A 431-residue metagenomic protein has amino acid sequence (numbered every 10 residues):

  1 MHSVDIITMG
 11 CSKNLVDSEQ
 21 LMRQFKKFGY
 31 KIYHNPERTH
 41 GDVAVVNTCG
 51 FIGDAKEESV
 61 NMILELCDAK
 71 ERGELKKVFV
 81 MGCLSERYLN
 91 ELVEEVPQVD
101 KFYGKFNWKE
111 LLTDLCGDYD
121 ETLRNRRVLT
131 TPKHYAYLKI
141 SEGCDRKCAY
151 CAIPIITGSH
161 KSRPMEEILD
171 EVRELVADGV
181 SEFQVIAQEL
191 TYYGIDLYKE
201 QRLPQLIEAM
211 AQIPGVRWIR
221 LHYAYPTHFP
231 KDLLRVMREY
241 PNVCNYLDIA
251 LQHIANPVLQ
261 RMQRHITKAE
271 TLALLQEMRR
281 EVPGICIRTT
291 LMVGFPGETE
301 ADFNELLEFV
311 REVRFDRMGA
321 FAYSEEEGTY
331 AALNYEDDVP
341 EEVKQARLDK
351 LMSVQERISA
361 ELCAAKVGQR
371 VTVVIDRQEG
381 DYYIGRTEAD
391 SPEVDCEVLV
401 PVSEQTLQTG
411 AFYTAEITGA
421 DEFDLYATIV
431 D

Functional and structural regions predicted by a protein language model:
M1-Y193, D232, V243, L247 (+7 more regions): Proteins enriched for Cys/Gly/acidic motifs involved in redox and nucleic-acid/cofactor modification
M9, K147, C151-G158, W218-T227 (+4 more regions): Conserved strand-turn element in the central/C-terminal portion of the radical SAM core barrel that lines
Y33, I63-D68, I207-I219: N-terminal/domain-start segments enriched in small and hydrophobic, helix-friendly residues, covering either
G50-A55, V180-Q205, A209, I213 (+3 more regions): Conserved glycine-rich "GG(E/T)P / GGGxP" loop and the immediately following alpha-helix in the radical SAM core
I168, V185, L221, I249 (+6 more regions): Conserved, mostly hydrophobic/aromatic
A177, P204-Q205, Q212-I213, W218 (+1 more regions): Radical SAM/AdoMet-radical enzyme domain recognition
Y198-A211, K231-N245, E298-D316, P340-A346 (+1 more regions): Short, electropositive alpha-helical surface patch
A331-D431: Terminal RNA-binding accessory module
